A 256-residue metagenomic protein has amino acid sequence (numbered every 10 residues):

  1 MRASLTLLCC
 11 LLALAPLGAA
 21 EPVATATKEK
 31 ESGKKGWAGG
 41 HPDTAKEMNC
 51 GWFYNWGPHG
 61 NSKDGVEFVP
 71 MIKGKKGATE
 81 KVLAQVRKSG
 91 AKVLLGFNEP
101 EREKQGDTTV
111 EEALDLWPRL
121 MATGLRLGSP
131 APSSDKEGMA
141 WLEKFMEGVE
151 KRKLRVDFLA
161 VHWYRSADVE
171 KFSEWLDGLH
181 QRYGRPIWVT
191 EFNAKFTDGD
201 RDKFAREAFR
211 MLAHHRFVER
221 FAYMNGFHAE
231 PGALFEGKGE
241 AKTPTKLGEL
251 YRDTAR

Functional and structural regions predicted by a protein language model:
M1-S4: Positively charged n-region of N-terminal signal peptides that target proteins for export
T6-A15: Bacterial N-terminal signal peptides
L17-A20: Boundary at the C-terminal end of the N-terminal hydrophobic targeting segment
V23, D64-G74, V86, K151 (+4 more regions): Aromatic-rich peripheral "rim/lid" segments of glycoside hydrolase catalytic domains that contact and position glycan
K30-L95, R102, D107-V110: N-terminal carbohydrate-binding/catalytic regions of secreted carbohydrate-active enzymes
T44-N49, H59-E67, E80-A91, W117-G124 (+3 more regions): Acidic (Asp/Glu)-rich catalytic clusters
N55, P70, N98, L142-K195 (+2 more regions): Aromatic- and acid-rich polysaccharide-binding/catalytic face of secreted or lumenal carbohydrate-active enzymes
K88-E112, L116, R126-K136, K153-S166 (+2 more regions): Active-site groove signature of glycoside hydrolases
